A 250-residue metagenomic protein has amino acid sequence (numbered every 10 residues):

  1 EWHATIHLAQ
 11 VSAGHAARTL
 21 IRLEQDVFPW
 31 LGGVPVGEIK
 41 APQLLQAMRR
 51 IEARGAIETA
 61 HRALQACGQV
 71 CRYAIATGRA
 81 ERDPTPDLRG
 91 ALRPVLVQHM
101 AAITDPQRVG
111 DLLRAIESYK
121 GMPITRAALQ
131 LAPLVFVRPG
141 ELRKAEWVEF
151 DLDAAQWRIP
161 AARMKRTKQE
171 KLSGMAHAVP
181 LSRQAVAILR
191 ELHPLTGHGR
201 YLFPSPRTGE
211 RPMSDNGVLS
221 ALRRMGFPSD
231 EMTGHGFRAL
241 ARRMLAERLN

Functional and structural regions predicted by a protein language model:
E1-E24: Short, aromatic/basic-rich helix-turn unit that serves as a nucleic-acid recognition element
S12-H15, T19, K40, T59-A66 (+7 more regions): Hydrophobic (often cysteine-bearing) scaffold residues that line and stabilize catalytic clefts of nucleotide/cofactor
G14-A17, F28-R49, M100-T104, G234: A Lys/Arg-rich helix-loop hairpin that forms a DNA/phosphate-binding surface
V27, V70-A74, L192, L245: Hydrophobic recognition helices of helix-based DNA-binding modules
I51-G68, A76, A80-A145, D153 (+4 more regions): Basic, Lys/Arg- and aromatic-enriched nucleic-acid-binding interface segment
R82, V148-Q156, S229-E231, L249-N250: Short, polar N-cap/turn motifs at the start of nucleic acid-interacting alpha helices
R114-R126, V135, V179, H193-E210 (+1 more regions): Short, basic (Lys/Arg/His-rich) helix/loop patches that form interaction surfaces in the mid-to-C-terminal regions
